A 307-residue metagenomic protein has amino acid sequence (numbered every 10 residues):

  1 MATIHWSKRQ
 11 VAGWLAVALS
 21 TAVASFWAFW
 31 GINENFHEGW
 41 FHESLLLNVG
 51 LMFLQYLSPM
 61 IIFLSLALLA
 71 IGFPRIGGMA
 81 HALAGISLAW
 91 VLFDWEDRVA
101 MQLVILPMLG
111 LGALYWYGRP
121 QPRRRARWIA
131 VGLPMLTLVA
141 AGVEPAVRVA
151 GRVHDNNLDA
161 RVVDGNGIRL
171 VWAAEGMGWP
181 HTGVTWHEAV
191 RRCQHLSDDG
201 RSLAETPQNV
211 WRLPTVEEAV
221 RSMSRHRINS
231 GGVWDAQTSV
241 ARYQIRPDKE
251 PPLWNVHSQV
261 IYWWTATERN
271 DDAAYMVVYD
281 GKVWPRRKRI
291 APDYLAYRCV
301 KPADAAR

Functional and structural regions predicted by a protein language model:
V23-W30, A82-D94, T137-E144: Aromatic-anchored segments of alpha-helical transmembrane domains
P59-L68, L103-W116: Hydrophobic cores of alpha-helical transmembrane segments in multi-pass inner/ER membrane proteins, independent
P74-L88, A130-L133: Central hydrophobic cores of alpha-helical transmembrane segments in multi-pass integral membrane proteins
P107-L133: Cytosolic-side transmembrane helix boundary signature
R124-A150: Internal/C-terminal transmembrane anchor helices
R148-W211, A296: Extracellular adhesion/carbohydrate-recognition regions
Q194, D198-Q208, V216-M276: An exposed tryptophan-centered "aromatic clamp" motif
Y262-W264, P285-R307: Short, structured beta-strand segments at or near domain termini in extracellular proteins/domains
